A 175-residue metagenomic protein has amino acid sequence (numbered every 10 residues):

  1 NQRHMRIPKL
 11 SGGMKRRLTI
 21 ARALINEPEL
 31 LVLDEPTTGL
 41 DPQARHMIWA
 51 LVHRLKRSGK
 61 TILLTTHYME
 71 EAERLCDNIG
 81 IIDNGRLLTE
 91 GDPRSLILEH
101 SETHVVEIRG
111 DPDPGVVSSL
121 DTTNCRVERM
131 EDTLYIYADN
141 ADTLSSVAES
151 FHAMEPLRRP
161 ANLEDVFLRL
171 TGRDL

Functional and structural regions predicted by a protein language model:
N1-D83, L87-T89: ABC transporter nucleotide-binding domains
K15, S101, E128-M130, E149-A153: A broad detector of the eukaryotic-type serine/threonine protein kinase catalytic domain
H46, I97, S118, L144-S145 (+1 more regions): Generic structural signal for individual residues within well-ordered alpha-helical segments across diverse proteins
H46, N124-E128, A153-L157: A short linear hydrophobic-aromatic micro-motif
W49-D139: ABC transporter nucleotide-binding domain
A138-L175: C-terminal coupling/interaction segments
